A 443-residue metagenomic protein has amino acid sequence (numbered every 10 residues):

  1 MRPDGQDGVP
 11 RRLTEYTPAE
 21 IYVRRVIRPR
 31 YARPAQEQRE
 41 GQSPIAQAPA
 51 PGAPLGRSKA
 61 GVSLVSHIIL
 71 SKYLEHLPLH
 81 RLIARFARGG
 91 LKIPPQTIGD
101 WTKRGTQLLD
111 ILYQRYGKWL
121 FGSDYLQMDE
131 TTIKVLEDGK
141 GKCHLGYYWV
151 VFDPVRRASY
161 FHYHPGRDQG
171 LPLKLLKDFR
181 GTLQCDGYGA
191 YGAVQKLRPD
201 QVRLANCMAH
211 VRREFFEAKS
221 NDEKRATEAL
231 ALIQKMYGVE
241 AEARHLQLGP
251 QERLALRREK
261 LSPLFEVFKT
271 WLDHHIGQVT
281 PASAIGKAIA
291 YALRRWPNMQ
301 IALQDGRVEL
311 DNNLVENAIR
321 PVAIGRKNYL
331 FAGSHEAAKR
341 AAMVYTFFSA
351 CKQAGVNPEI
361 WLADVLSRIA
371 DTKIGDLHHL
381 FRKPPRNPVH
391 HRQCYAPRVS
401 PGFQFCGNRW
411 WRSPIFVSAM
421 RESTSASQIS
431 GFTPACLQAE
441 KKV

Functional and structural regions predicted by a protein language model:
M1-R24: Short recognition patches in nucleic-acid-associated and regulatory proteins
P3, V23-V399: Catalytic center-proximal scaffold of phosphoryl-transfer enzymes
W410-W411: Tryptophan (W) side chains
P414, A419-R421, S430, P434: Short linear segments in intrinsically disordered or otherwise low-structure-confidence regions
T433-K442: Short, intrinsically disordered C-terminal tails of secreted or membrane-associated proteins
